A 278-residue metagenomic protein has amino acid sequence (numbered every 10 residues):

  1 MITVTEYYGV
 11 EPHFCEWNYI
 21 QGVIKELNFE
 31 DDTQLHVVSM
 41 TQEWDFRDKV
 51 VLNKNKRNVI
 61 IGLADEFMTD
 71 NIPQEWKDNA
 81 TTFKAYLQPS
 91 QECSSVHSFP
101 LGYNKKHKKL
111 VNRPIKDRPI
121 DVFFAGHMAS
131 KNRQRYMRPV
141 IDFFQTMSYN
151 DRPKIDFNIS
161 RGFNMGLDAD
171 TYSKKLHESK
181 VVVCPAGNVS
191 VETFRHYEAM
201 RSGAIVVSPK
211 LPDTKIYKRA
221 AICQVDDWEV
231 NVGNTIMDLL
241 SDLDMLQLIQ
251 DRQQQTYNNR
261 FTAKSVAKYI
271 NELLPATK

Functional and structural regions predicted by a protein language model:
M1-Q224, N259, A263-T277: Nucleotide-sugar donor-binding catalytic core of glycosyltransferases
W228-M245: C-terminal "capping" alpha-helix adjacent to the active site of nucleotide-linked donor transferases in cell-envelope
D238, M245-N259: A short, well-ordered alpha-helix in the C-terminal region of glycosyltransferases
D244-L248, S265, K278: Residue-level signal for secondary-structure boundary elements
